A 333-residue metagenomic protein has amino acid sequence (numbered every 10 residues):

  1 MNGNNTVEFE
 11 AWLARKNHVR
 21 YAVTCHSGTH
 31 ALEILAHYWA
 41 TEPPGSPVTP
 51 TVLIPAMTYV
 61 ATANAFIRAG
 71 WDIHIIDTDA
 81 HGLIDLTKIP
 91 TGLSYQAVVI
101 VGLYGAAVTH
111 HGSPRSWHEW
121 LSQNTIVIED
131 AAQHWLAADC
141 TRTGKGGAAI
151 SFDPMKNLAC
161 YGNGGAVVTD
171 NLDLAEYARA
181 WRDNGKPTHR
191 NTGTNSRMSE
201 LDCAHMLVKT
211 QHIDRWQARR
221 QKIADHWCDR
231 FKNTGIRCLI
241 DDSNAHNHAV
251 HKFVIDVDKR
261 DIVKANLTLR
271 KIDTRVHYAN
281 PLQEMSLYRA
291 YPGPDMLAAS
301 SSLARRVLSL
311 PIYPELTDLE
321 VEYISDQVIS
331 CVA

Functional and structural regions predicted by a protein language model:
N2-T51, A65-R68, I75: Phosphate-binding glycine-rich loop
N4-W12, K16-V23, T87, A97-V101 (+3 more regions): PLP-dependent aminotransferase class I/II
E33, H37, T41, N64 (+7 more regions): Short, well-ordered alpha-helices that flank and scaffold nucleotide-derived cofactor binding pockets
M57-A63: Conserved coil-to-alpha-helix start sites within the AMP-binding
G70, D130, N171: Conserved G/P- and acidic residue-centered "switch" motifs that form tight phosphate/ATP-binding loops in soluble
W71-H81, R275: Short beta-strand->loop structural element characteristic of the AMP-binding/adenylate-forming
A80-C160, A166-V168, S309: Active-site phosphate-binding strand-loop segment of PLP-dependent enzymes
